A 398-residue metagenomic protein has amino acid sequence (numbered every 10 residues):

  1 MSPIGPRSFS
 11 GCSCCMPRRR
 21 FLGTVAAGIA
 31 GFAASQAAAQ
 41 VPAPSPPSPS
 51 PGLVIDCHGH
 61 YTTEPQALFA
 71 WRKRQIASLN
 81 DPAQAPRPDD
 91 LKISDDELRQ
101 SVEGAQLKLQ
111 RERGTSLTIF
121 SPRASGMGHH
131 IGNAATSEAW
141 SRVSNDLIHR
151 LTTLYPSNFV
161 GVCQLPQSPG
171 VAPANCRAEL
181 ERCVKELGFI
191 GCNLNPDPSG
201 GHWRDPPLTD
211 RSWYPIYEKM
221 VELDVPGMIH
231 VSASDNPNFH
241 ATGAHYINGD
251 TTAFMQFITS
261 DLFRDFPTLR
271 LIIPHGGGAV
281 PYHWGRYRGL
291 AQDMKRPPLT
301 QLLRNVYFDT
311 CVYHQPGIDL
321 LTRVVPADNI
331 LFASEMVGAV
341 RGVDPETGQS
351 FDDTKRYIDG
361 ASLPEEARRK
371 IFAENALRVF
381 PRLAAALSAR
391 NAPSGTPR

Functional and structural regions predicted by a protein language model:
S2-Q36, V41-L53, C57, Q66-L117 (+9 more regions): Mid-to-C-terminal alpha-helical segments outside catalytic/metal-binding sites
I55-G59, T118-F120, G161-C163, C192-L194 (+4 more regions): Hydrophobic faces of well-ordered beta-strands that scaffold small-molecule active sites in alpha/beta enzyme cores
H60, D197-S199, S232-A233, G277 (+1 more regions): Catalytic metal-binding/acid-base residues of hydrolase active sites
P65-A70, G132, R204-P206, F239-T242 (+3 more regions): Short aromatic-enriched loop/helix-cap "lid" or pocket-rim segments at secondary-structure transitions that line
S116-A253: Active-site gating/metal-coordination segments in enzymes
P156-S157, G188, P215, R264-T268 (+3 more regions): Proline-centered flexible-loop/turn and helix-kink motifs
L187-I190, L223-V225, T268, L303 (+1 more regions): Glycine-enriched alpha-helix->loop->beta-strand junction motifs that scaffold or abut catalytic
D261, P267-Q301: Aromatic-lined glycan-binding groove of carbohydrate-active enzymes
